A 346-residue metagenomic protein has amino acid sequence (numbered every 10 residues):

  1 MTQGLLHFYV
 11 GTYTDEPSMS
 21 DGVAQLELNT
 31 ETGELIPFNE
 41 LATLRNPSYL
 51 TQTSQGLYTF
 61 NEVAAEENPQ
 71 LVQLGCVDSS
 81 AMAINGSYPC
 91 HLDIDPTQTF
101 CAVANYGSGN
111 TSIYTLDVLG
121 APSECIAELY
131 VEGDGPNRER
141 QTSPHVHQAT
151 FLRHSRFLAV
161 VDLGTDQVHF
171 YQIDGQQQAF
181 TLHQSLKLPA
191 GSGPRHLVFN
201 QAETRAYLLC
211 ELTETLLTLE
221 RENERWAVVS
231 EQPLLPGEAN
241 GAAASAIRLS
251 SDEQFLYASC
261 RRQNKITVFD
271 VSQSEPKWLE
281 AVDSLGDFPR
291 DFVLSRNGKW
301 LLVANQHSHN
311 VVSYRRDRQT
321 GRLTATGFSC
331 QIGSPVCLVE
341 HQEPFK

Functional and structural regions predicted by a protein language model:
H7-Y9, T14, S18, M82 (+6 more regions): Structural preference for solvent-exposed beta-strand-turn elements and adjacent flexible terminal/loop segments within
Y13-D15, E62-A64, Y106, L116 (+6 more regions): Short loop/turn segments immediately following the C-termini of beta-strands
S18-A24, E66-V72, N110-I113, Q167-F170 (+3 more regions): Structural motif
L26-G33, L74-C76, Y114-S123, Q172-A179 (+3 more regions): Short loop/turn segments immediately following beta-strands, especially the blade-tip and inter-blade linker loops
I36-A42, D78-A83, G133-E139, T181-K187 (+3 more regions): A short beta-strand motif characteristic of beta-propeller blades
L44-Q55, N85-F100, E132-H154, L188-E203 (+3 more regions): Beta-rich, blade/repeat-based domains predominating in secreted/periplasmic proteins but also intracellular
S155-E214: Loop-centered beta-sheet repeat module
